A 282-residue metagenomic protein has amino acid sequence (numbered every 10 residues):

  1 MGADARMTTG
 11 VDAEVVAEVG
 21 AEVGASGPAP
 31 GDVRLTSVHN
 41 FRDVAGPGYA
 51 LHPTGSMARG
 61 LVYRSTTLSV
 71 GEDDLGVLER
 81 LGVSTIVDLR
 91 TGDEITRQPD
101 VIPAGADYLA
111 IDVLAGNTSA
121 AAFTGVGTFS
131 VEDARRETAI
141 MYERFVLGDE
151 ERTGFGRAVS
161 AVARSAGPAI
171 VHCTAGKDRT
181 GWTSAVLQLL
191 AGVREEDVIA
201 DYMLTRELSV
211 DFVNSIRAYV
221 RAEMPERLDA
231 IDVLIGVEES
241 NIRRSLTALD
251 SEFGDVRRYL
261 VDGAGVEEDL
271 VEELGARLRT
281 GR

Functional and structural regions predicted by a protein language model:
M1-I170, W182-R282: Cys-dependent protein tyrosine phosphatase-like superfamily
A175, R179-T180: Ser/Thr-glycine-rich phosphate-binding loops at phosphate-binding pockets of nucleotides, nucleotide cofactors
